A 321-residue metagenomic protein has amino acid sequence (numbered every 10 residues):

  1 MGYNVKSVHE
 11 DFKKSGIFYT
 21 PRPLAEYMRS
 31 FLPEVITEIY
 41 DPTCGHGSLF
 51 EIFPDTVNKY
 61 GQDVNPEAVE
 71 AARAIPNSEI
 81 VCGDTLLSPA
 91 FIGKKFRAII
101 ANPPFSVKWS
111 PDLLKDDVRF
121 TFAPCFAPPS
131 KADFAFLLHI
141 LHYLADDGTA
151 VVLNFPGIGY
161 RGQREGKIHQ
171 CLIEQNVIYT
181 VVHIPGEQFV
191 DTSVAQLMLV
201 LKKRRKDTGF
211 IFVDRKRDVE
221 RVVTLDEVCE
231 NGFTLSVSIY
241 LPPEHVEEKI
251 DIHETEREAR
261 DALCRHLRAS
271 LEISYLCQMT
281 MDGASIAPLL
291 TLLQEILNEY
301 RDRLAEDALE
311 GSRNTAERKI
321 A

Functional and structural regions predicted by a protein language model:
M1-V8: Long recognition/docking surfaces used for binding and targeting
G2, F18, R22, Q62 (+3 more regions): Short alpha-helix boundary/capping motifs
V8-A101, S106, D147, F155-G157 (+2 more regions): Conserved S-adenosyl-L-methionine
P89, G93, R97-A321: A conserved structural/catalytic subdomain of Rossmann-like adenosyl-cofactor enzymes
